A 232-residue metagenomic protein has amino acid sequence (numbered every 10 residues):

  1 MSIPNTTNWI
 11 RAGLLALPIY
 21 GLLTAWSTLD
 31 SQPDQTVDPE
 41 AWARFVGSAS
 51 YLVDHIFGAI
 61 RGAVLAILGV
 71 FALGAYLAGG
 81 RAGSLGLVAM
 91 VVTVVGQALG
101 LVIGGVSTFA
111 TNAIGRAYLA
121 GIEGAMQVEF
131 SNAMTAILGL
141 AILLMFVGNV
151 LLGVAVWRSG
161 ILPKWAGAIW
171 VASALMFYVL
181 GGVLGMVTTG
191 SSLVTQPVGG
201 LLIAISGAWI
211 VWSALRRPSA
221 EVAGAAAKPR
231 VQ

Functional and structural regions predicted by a protein language model:
S2-Q232: Hydrophobic, aromatic-enriched alpha-helical segments typical of multi-pass transmembrane helices
